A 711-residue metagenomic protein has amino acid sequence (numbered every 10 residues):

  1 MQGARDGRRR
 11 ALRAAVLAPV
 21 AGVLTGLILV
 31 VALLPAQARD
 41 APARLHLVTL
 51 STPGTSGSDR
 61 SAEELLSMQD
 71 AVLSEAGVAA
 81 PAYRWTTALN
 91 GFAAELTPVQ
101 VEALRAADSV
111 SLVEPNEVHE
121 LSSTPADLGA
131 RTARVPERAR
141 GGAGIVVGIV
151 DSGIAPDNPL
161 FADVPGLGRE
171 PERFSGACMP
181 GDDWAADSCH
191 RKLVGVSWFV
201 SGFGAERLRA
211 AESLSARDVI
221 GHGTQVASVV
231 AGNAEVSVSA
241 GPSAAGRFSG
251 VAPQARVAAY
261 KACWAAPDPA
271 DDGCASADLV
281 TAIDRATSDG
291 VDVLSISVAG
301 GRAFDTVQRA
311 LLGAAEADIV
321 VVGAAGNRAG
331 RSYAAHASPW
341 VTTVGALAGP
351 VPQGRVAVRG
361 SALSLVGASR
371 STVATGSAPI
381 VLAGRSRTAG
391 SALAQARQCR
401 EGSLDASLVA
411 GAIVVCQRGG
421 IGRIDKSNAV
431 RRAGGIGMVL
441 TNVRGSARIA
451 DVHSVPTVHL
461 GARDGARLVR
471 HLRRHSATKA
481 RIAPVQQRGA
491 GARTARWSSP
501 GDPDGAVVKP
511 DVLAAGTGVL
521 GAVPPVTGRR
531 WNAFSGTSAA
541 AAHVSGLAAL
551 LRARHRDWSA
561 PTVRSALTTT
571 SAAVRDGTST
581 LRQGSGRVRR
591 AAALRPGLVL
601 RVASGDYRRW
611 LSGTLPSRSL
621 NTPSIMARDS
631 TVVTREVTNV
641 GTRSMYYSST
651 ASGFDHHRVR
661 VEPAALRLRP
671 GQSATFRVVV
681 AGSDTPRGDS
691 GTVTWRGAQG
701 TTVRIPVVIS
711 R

Functional and structural regions predicted by a protein language model:
A36-S122, V409-A410, I436, V640-G641: Inhibitory N-terminal propeptides of secreted protease zymogens
A38, A106, V135-A275, D289-D292 (+11 more regions): Subtilisin-like serine protease catalytic core
V78-V146, G153-L167, P339, H453-V455 (+1 more regions): Autoinhibitory propeptides
Y83, A450-R474, V508-A514, A553-D629 (+1 more regions): C-terminal subdomain of the subtilisin-like protease fold in secreted/lumenal serine endopeptidases
I145, C274-S276, L294-V298, T375-A462: Extracellular/luminal Protease-associated
W198-R209, L393-A396, R418, S498-A542: Catalytic-core environment of secreted peptidases
A227-A231, E235, R423-S454, L513-L581 (+4 more regions): Hydrolase catalytic cores
A277, T281, T287, G326 (+6 more regions): Secreted peptidase-domain scaffold signal
